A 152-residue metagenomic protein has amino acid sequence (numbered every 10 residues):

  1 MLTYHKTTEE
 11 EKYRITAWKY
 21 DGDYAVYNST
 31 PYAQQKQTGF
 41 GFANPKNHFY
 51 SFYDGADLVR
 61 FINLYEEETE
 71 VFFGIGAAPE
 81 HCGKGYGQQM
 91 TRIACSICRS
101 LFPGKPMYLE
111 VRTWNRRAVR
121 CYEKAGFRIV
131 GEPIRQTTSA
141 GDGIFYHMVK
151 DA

Functional and structural regions predicted by a protein language model:
M1-T3: Extreme N-terminal starter segment of soluble prokaryotic enzymes
K6-Y13, A17-C82, T91, I97 (+2 more regions): Acetyl-CoA-dependent GNAT
E67, G85, S96-C98, L109 (+1 more regions): Amphipathic, positively biased hydrophobic alpha-helical segments used for protein targeting and membrane insertion
F72, Y86-Q88, I97, V130 (+1 more regions): Generic secondary-structure boundary signal with a strong preference for alpha-helix termini
G74-R92, T113-R120, K124: Conserved glycine-rich acetyl-CoA-binding loop
G104-Y108, R112-V119, K124-R128, E132-A152: C-terminal "cap" of GNAT-fold acetyltransferases
